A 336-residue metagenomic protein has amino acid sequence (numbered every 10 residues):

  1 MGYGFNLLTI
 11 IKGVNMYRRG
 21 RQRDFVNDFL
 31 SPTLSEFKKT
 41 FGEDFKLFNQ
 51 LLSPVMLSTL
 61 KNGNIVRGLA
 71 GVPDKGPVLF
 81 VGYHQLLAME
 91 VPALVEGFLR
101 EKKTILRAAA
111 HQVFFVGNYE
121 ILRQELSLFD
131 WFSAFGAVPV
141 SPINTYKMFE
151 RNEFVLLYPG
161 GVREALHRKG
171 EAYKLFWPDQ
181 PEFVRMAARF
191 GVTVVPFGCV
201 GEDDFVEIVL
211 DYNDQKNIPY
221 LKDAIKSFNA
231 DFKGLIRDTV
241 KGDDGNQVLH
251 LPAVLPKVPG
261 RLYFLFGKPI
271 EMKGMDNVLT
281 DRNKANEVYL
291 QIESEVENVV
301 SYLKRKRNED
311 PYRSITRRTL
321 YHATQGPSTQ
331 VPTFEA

Functional and structural regions predicted by a protein language model:
M1-I143, R305-A336: Membrane-anchoring hydrophobic helices of lipid-metabolizing enzymes
N6, N15, N27, N49 (+12 more regions): Detector for Asparagine
I10-I11, L235, R282: Low-complexity, intrinsically disordered/propeptide-like segments
L47, A137, D179, K284 (+1 more regions): Soluble or luminal CAZymes and related metallo-dependent hydrolases
S58-L265, P269-E271: Soluble catalytic domains of membrane acyltransferases
L251-A336: C-terminal terminal-subdomain/extension
